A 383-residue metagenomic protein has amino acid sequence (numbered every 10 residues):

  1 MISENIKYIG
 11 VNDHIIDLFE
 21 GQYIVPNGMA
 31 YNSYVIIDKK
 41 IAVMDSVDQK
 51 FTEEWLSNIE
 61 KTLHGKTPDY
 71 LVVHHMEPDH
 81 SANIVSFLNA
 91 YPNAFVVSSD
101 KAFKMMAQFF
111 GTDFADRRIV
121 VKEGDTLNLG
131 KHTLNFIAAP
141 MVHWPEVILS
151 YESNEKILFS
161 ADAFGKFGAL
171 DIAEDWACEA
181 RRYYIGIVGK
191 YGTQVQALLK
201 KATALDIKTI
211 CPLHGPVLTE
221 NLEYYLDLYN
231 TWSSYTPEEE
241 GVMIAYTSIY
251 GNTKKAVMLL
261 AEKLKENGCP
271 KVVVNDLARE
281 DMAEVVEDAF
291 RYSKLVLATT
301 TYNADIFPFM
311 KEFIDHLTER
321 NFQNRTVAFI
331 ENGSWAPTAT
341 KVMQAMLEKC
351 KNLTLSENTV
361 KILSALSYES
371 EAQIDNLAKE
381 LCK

Functional and structural regions predicted by a protein language model:
M1-E4, S98-V147, Y191-L199: Metallo-beta-lactamase
I2-K61, L149-E152, K156-S160, T253: Conserved beta-strand hairpin/beta-sheet module of binuclear metal-dependent hydrolase folds, prominently
K39, K50-V97: Active-site metal-binding motif and surrounding structural segment of the metallo-beta-lactamase
K40-A42, Y70, H132, K156-F159 (+3 more regions): Structural motif
M44-S46, P68-M76, V96-S99, L158-D162 (+1 more regions): Active-site neighborhood of phospho(di)ester-bond hydrolases with catalytic His/Asp-centered motifs
H143, V147, A163-K190, S233-E238: Active-site-proximal loop/helix segment associated with metal-binding centers of metalloenzymes
L170-I210, H214-V217, L259-N275, V285-K383: FMN-binding flavodoxin-like domain, especially the glycine-rich phosphate-binding loop
C211-E238: Short N-terminal or domain-adjacent regulatory/targeting segments
